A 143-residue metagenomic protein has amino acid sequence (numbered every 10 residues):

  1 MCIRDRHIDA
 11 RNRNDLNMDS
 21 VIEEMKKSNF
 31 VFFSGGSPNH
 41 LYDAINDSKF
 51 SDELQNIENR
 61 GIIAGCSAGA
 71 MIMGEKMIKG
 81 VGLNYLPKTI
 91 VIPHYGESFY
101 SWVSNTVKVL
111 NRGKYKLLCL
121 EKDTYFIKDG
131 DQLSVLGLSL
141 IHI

Functional and structural regions predicted by a protein language model:
M1-D5, I141-I143: Conserved small/polar residues in nucleotide/adenosyl-binding loops
R4-F30, K128: N-terminal beta1-alpha1 cap of cysteine-dependent amidohydrolase-like domains
R6-D9, F32-F33, I63-C66, L117-L120: General beta-strand structural signal in soluble alpha/beta enzymes
N17-V21, F50, V103: Amphipathic coiled-coil/heptad-repeat helices and related helical stalk/stem segments that mediate oligomerization
E24, N56-I57, V109-L110: Hydrophobic helix-cap positions at the C-terminus of alpha-helices in RecA-like/P-loop ATPase nucleotide-binding cores
F33-S34, H40-W102: Class I SAM-dependent methyltransferase SAM-binding "motif I" and its flanking Rossmann-like core
V81-I141: C-terminal and late-domain segments of enzyme folds
